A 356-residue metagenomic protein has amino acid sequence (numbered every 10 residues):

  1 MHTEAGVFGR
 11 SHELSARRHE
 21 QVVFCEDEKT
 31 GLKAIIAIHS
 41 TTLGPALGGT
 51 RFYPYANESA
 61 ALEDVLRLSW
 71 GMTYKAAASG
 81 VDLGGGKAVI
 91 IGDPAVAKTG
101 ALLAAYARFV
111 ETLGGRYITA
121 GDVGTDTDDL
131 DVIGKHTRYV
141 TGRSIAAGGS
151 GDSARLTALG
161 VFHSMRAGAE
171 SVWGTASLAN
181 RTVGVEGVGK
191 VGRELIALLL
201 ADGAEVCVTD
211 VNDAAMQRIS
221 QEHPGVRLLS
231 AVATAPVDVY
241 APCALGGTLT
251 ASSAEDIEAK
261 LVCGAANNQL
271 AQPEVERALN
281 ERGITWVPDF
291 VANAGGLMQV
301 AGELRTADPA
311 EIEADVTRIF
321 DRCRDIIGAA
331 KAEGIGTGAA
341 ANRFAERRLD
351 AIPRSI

Functional and structural regions predicted by a protein language model:
M1-A147: N-terminal ligand-binding/catalytic initiation module
A56-D64, A97-A101, A105, G124-D128 (+16 more regions): Conserved active-site and cofactor/substrate-binding residues in soluble primary-metabolism enzymes
A76-V81, R116-G121, W173-T182, L229-S230 (+2 more regions): Flexible, glycine/charged-enriched surface loops at secondary-structure junctions
E111-R116, A179, L200-E205, E255-L261 (+1 more regions): Short, surface-exposed connector motifs at secondary-structure boundaries
D152-V239: Glycine-rich phosphate/diphosphate-binding loop of Rossmann-like nucleotide-binding domains
A169, K260-I356: Adenosine-phosphate binding glycine-rich loop
V211-V291: Rossmann-like adenosine-cofactor binding region
